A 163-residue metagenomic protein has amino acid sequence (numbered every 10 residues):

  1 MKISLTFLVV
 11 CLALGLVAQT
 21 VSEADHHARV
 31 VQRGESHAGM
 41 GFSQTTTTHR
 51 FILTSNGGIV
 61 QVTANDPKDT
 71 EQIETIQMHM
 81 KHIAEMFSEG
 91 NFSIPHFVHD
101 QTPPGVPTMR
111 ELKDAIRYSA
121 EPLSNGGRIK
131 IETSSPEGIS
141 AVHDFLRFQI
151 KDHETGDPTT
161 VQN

Functional and structural regions predicted by a protein language model:
M1-L5: Positively charged n-region of N-terminal signal peptides that target proteins for export
T6-G15: Bacterial N-terminal signal peptides
A18-N163: Intrinsically disordered, low-complexity terminal tails/loops enriched in metal-binding residues
